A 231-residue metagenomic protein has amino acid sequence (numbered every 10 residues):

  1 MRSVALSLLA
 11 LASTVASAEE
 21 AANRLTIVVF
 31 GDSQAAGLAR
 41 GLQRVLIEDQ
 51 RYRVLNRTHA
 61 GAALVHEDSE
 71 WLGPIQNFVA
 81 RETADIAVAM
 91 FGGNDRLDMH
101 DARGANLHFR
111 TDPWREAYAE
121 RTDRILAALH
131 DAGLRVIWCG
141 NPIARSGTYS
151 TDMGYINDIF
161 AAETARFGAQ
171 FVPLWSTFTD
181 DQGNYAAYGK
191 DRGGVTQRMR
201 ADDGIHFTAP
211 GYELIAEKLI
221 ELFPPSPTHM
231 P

Functional and structural regions predicted by a protein language model:
M1-S7: Sec-dependent signal peptide recognition, specifically the positively charged N-region followed immediately by
L9-S17: Hydrophobic h-region of N-terminal signal peptides that target proteins for export in Gram-negative bacteria
A18-N23, E48, P225-P231: Compositionally biased, proline/threonine/alanine/serine-rich low-complexity intrinsically disordered stretches
A21-E116: Conserved SGNH/GDSL esterase-like catalytic core that processes O-acyl groups on lipids and polysaccharides
A39-Q43, S69-Q76, A119-L126, M153 (+4 more regions): Extracytoplasmic/secreted envelope proteins and their assembly/folding machinery, especially bacterial periplasmic
R53, R135, G168-Q170: Conserved beta-strand segments of alpha/beta enzyme cores
M90-R96, D123-D158: Active-site segments of SGNH/GDSL-like serine hydrolases that catalyze O-acetyl group transfer/hydrolysis on lipids
I143-P231: Catalytic His-Asp segment of secreted/periplasmic serine-dependent ester chemistry enzymes
